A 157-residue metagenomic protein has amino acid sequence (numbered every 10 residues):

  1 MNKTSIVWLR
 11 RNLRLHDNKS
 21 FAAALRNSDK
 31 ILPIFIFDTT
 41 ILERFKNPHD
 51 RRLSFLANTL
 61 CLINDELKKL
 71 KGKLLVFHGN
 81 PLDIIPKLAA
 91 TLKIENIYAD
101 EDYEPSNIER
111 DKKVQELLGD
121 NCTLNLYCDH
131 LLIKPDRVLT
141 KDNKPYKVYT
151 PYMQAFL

Functional and structural regions predicted by a protein language model:
M1-L157: Trp/Phe/Arg-rich N-terminal binding region typifying the photolyase-homology
